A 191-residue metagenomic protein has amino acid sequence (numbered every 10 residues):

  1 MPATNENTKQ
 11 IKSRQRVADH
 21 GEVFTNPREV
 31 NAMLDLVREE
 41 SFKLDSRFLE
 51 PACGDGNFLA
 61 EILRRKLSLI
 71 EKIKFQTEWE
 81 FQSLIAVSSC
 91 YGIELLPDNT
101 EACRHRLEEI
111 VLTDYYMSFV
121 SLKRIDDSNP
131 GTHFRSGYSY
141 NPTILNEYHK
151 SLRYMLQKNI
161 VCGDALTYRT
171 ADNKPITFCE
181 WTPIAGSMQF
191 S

Functional and structural regions predicted by a protein language model:
P2-S191: SAM-dependent methyltransferase catalytic region
